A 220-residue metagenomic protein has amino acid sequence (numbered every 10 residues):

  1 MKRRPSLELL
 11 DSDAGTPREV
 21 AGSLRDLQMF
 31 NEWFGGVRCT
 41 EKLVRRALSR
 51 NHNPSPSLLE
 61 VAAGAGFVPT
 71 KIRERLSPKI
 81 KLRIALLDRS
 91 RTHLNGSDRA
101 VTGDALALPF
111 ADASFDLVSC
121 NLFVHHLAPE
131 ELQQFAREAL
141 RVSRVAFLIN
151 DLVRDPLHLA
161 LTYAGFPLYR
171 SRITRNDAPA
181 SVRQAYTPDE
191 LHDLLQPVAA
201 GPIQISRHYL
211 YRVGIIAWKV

Functional and structural regions predicted by a protein language model:
L9-L48: Class I SAM-dependent methyltransferase Rossmann-like catalytic core, especially the SAM/SAH-binding loop
S57-A107: Class I SAM-dependent methyltransferase SAM/SAH-binding core
S119: A conserved beta-strand element that flanks and buttresses the S-adenosyl-L-methionine
F123: Hydrophobic adenine-recognition pocket in adenosine-nucleotide-binding enzymes
L127-E138: A short, conserved alpha-helix within the catalytic core of class I
S143-L152: Conserved beta-strand signature within the Rossmann-like core of class I S-adenosyl-L-methionine
L152-A200, Q204-I205: C-terminal alpha-helical "lid/dimerization" subdomain adjacent to the S-adenosyl-L-methionine
Q204-V220: Core SAM-dependent methyltransferase catalytic element
